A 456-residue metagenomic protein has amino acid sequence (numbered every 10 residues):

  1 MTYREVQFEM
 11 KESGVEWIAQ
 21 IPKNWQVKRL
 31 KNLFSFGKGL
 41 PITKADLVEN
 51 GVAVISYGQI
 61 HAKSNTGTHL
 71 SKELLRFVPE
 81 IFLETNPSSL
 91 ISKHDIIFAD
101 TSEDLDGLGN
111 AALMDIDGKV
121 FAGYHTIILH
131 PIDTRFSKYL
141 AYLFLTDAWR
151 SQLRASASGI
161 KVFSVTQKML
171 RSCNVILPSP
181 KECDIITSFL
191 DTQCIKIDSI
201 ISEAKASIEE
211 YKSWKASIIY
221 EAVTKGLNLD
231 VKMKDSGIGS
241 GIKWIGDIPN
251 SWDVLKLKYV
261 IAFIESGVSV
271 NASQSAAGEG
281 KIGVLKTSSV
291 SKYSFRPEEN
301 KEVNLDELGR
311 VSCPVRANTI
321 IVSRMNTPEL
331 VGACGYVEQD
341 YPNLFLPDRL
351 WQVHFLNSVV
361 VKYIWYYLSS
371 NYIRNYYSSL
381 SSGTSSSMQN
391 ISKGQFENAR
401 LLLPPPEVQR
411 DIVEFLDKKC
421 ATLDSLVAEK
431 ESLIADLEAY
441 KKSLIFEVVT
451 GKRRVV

Functional and structural regions predicted by a protein language model:
M1-I18, N24, L177-K232, R400-V456: Amphipathic alpha-helical coiled-coil/heptad-repeat segments
E5-E9, K161-V165, K232-S236, V311 (+2 more regions): Short helix-capping and inter-helix turn/linker motifs at the boundaries of alpha-helical repeat units
E9-K44, S172, I176, P180 (+6 more regions): Non-catalytic DNA-recognition/assembly elements of restriction-modification systems
M10-S13, K119-T126, F136, S158-D184 (+2 more regions): A short glycine-rich beta-alpha junction/loop motif
K11-G14, K31-D46, Q59-I96, G241-I242 (+2 more regions): Sequence-specific dsDNA recognition surfaces
V15, P41-I42, E84-T85, G159 (+5 more regions): Short, solvent-exposed loop/turn positions at domain surfaces that link secondary-structure elements or cap domain
S56-Y57, F77-L145, S164-T166, K286-T287 (+3 more regions): A short beta-sheet element
Y57, Q167-L170, D191, A216 (+5 more regions): ATP/adenylate-binding site constellation spanning eukaryotic-like Ser/Thr protein kinases, ABC-transporter
